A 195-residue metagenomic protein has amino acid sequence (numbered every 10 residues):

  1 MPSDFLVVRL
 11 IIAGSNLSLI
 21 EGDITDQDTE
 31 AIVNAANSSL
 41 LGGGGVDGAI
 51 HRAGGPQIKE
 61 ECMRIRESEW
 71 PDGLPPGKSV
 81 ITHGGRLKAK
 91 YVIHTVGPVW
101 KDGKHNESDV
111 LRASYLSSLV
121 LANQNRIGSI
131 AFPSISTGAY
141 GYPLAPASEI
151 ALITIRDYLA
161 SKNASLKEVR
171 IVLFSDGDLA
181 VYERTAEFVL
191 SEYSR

Functional and structural regions predicted by a protein language model:
M1-R195: Macrodomain-like recognition of ADP-ribose-binding/processing modules
